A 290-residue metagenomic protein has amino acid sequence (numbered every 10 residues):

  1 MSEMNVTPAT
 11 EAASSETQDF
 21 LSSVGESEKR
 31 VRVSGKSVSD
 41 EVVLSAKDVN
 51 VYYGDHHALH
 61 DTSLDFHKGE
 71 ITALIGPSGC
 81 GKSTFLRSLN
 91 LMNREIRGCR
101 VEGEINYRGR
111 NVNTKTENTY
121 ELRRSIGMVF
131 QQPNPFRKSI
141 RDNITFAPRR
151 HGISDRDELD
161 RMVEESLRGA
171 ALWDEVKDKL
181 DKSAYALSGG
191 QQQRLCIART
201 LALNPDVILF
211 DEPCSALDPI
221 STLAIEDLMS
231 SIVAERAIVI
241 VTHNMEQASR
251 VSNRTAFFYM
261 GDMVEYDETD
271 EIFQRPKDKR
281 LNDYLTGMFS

Functional and structural regions predicted by a protein language model:
E104-E121, D181, I272: ABC ATPase NBD Q-loop/coupling interface
E104-N111, R156-D178: Conserved ABC ATPase "signature" region
K182-L187, Q191: Conserved ABC ATPase signature
N204: Conserved catalytic motifs of ABC-family nucleotide-binding domains
I208-D211: Catalytic Walker B motif of ABC-type/P-loop ATPase nucleotide-binding domains
Y266-D267: ABC ATPase "signature
